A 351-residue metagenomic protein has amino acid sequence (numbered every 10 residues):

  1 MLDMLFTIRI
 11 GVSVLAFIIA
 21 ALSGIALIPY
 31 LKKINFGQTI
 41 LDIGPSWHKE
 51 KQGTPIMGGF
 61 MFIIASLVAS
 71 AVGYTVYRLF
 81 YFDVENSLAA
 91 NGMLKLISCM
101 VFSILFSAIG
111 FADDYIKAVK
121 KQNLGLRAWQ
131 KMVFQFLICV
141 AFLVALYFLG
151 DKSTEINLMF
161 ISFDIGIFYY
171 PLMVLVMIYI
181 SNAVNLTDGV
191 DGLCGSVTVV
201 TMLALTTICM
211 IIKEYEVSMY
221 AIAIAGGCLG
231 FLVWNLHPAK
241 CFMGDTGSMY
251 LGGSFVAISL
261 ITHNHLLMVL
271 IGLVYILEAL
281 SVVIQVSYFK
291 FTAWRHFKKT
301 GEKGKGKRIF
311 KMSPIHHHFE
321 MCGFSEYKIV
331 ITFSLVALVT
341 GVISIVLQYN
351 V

Functional and structural regions predicted by a protein language model:
M1-K32, I63-F111, Y115, F142 (+3 more regions): Alpha-helical transmembrane segments
I28-P45: Membrane-interface loops
G37, I116-A118: Membrane-helix interface/capping segments
L41-P55, K121-F134: Juxtamembrane helix-capping/reentrant segments at transmembrane boundaries
V119-R127, I156-F163: Membrane interface segments of multi-pass transport proteins and intramembrane proteases
L126-D151: Internal, non-catalytic "lid/hinge" segments that mediate substrate recognition, gating, inter-domain movement
